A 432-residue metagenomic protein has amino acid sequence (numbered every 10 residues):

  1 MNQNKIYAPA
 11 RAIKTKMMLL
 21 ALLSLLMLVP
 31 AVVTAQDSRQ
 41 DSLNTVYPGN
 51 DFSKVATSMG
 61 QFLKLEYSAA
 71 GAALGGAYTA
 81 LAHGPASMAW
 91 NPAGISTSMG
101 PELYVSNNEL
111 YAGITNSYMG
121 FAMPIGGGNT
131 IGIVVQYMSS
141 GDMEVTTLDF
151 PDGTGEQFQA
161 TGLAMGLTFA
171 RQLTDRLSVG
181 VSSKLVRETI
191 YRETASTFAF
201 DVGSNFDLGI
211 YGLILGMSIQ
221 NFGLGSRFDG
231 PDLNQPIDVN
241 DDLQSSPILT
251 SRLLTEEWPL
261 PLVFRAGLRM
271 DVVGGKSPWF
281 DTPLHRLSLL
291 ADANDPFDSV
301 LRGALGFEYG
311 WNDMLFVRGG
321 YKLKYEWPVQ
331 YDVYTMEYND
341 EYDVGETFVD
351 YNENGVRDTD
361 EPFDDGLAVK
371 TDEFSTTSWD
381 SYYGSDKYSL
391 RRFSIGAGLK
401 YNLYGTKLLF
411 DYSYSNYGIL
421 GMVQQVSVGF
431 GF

Functional and structural regions predicted by a protein language model:
N2-A21: Bacterial N-terminal signal peptides that target proteins for export
L20-P30: Bacterial N-terminal signal peptides
A31-A35: Sec/Tat signal peptide C-region and signal peptidase I cleavage site
Q36-G75, N116, G120-F432: Outer-membrane beta-barrel porins/channels
G76-T79, P101-Y111, S413-S415: Short strand-turn segments of transmembrane beta-barrel domains in outer membranes, especially the first one or two
A86-G94: N-terminal periplasmic accessory domains that precede and gate Gram-negative outer-membrane beta-barrel machines
